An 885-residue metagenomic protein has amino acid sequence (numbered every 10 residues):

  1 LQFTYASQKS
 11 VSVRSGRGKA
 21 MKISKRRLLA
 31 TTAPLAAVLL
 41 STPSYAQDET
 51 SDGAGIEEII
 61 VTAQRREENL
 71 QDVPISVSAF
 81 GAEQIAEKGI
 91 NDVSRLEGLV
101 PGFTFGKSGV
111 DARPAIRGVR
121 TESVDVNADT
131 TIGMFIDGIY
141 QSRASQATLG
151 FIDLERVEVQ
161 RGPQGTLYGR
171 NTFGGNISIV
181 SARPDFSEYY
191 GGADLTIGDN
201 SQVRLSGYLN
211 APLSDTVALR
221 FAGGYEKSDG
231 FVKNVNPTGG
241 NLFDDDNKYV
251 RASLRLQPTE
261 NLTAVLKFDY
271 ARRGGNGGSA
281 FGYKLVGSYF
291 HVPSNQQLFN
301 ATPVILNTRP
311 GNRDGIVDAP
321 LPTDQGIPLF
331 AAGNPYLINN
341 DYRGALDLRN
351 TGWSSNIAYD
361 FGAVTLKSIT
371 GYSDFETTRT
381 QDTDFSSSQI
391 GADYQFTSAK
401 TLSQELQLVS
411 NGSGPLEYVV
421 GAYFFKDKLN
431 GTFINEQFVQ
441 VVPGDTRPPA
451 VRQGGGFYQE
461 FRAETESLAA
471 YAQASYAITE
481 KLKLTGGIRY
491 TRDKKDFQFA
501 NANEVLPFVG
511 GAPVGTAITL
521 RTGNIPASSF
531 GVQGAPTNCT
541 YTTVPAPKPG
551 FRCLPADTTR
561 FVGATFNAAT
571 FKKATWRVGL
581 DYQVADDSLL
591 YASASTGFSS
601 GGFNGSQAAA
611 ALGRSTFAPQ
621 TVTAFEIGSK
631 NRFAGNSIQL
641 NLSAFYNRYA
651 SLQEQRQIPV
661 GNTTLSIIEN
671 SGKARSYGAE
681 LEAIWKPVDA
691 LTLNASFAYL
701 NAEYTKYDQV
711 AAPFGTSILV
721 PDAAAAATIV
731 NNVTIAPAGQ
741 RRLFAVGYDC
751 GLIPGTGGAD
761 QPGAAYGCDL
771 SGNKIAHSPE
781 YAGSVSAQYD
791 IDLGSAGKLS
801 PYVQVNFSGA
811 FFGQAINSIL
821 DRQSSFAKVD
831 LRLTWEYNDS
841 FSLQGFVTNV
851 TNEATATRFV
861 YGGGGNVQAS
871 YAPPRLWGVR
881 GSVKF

Functional and structural regions predicted by a protein language model:
L1-K88, S94-L99, E260-N261, W353 (+1 more regions): N-terminal Sec signal peptide and the immediately downstream disordered periplasmic leader that contains the TonB box
T50, Y418, L484, Y646-R648 (+1 more regions): Gram-negative outer-membrane beta-barrel transporters
A54-F186, I627: Acidic, small-polar-rich N-terminal luminal/periplasmic segments of exported/outer-membrane proteins
D129-T131, R143, I152-R161, T166-V250 (+6 more regions): Outer-membrane beta-barrel translocator/receptor signature
S178, S187-E188, D194-T196, Y208-V304 (+6 more regions): Periplasmic-side early beta-strands and strand-to-turn transitions of outer-membrane beta-barrels
F231-F243, G278-I338, T383-G391, I434-E460 (+6 more regions): Solvent-exposed loop segments that connect transmembrane elements
N356-F361, T365-G371, E376-Q381, Q583-S599 (+3 more regions): Membrane-embedded beta-barrel scaffold of Gram-negative outer-membrane proteins
Q804-Q814, L820, T834-F885: C-terminal beta-signal and adjacent terminal beta-strands/loops of Gram-negative outer-membrane beta-barrel proteins
